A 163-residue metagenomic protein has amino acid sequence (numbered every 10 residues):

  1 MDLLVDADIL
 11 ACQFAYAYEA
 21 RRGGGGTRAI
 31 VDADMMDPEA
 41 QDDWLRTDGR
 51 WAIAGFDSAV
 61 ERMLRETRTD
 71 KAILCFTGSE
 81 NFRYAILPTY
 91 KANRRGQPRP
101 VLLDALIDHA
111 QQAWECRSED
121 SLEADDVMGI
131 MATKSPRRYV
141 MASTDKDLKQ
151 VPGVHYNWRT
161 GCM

Functional and structural regions predicted by a protein language model:
D2-A142, G153-N157, G161-C162: Noncatalytic, basic helical substrate-engagement surface that gates or grips nucleic-acid strands
S143-L148: Short, polar loop motifs at secondary-structure junctions
